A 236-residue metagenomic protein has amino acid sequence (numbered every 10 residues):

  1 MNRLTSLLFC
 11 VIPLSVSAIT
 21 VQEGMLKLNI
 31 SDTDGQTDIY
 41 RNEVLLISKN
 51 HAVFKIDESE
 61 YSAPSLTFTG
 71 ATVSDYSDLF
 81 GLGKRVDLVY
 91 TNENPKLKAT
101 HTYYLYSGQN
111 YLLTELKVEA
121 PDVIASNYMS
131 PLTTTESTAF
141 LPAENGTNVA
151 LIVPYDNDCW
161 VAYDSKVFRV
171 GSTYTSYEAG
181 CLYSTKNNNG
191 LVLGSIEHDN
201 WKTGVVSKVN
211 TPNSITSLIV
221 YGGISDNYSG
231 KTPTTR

Functional and structural regions predicted by a protein language model:
N2-C10: Sec-dependent signal peptide recognition, specifically the positively charged N-region followed immediately by
P13-S17: N-terminal signal peptide c-region/cleavage motif recognized by signal peptidases
I19-Q22, L28-R236: Carbohydrate-recognition beta-sandwich/jelly-roll modules in extracellular/periplasmic carbohydrate-active proteins
